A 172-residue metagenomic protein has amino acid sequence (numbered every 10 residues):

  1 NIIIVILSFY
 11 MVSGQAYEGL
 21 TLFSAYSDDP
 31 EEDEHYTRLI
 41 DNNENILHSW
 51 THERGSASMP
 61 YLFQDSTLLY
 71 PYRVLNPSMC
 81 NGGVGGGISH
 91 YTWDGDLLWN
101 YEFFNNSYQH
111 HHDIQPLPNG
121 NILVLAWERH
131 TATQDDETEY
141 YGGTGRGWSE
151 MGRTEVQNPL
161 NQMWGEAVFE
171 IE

Functional and structural regions predicted by a protein language model:
N1-Y10: Sec-dependent N-terminal signal peptides
V12-E172: Histidine-/acidic-rich catalytic cores in large beta-rich domains
